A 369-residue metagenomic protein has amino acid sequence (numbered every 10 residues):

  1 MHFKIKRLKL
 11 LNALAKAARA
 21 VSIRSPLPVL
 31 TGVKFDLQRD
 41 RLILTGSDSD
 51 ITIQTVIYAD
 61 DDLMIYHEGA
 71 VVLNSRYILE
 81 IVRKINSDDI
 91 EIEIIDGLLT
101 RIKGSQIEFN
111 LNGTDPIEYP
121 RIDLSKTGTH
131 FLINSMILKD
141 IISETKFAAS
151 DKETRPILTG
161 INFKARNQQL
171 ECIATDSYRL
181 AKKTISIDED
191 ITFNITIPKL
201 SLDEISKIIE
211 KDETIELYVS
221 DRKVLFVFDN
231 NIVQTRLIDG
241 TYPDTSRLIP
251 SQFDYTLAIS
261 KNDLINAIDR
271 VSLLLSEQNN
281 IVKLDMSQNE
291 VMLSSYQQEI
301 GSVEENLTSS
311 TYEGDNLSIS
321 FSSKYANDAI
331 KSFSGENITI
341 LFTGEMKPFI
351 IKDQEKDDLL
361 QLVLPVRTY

Functional and structural regions predicted by a protein language model:
M1-Y369: Structural preference for solvent-exposed beta-strand-turn elements and adjacent flexible terminal/loop segments within
